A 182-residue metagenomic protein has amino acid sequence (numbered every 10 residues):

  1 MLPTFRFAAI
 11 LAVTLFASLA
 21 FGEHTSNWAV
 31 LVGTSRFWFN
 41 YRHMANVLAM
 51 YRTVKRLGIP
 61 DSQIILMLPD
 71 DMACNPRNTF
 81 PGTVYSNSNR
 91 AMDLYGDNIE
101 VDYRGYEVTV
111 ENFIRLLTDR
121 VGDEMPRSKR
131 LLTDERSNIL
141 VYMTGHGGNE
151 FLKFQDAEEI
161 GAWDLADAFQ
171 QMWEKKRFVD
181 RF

Functional and structural regions predicted by a protein language model:
L2-R136: Boundary/activation segment at the start of structured domains
W28, N138-L140, R181: Structural motif
E124, G148-F182: Cysteine protease catalytic core and zymogen-processing segment of caspase-like enzymes
E135-K153: Active-site microenvironments of hydrolase-like enzyme catalytic domains
